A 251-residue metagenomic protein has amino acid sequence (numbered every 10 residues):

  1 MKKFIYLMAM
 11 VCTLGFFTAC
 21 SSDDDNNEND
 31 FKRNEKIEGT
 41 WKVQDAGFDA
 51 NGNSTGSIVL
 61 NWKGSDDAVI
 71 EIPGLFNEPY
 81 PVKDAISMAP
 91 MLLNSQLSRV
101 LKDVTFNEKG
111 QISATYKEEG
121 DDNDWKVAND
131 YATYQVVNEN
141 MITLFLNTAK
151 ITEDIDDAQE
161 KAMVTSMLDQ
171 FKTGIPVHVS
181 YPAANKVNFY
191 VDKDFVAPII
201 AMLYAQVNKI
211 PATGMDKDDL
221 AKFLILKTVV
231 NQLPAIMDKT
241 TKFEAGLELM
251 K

Functional and structural regions predicted by a protein language model:
M1-M8: Bacterial N-terminal signal peptides that target proteins for export
F4, T13-Q44, A245-K251: Bacterial Sec-dependent N-terminal signal peptides
R33-D66, L249: Tryptophan-anchored aromatic micro-motifs
E38-G39, N77, T173, D238: A glycine-biased structural micro-motif
G47, N77-M202: Contiguous, well-ordered beta-strand patches that form the walls/edges of small beta-barrel/beta-sandwich domains
A50-N94: An ectodomain-focused feature that recognizes extracytoplasmic/extracellular
W62-Y80, D156-S166, A205-Q232: Flexible coil/linker segments and helix-coil junctions enriched in charged and small residues
Y131-T133, A197-K251: Edge beta-strand at a domain terminus
